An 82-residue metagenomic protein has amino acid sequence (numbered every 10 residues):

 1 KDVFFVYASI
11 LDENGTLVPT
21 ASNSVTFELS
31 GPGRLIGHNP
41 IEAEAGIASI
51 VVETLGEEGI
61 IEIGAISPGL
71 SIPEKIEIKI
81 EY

Functional and structural regions predicted by a protein language model:
K1-P19, V25, I60-A65: Beta-strand-rich structural segments
V3-F5, I47-S49, P73-K75: Intrinsic-disorder/low-complexity, polar/charged segments enriched in Ser/Thr/Lys/Arg/Asp/Glu/Gln
E13, E28-R34, P68-L70: Change "in extracellular beta-sheet-rich domains … of secreted and cell-surface proteins" to "in beta-sheet-rich domains
T20-P32, K75-E77: Short, well-ordered beta-strand segments
S24, H38-N39: Acidic/polar low-complexity surface segments
E28-S30, E53-L55, G64-I66, K79-E81: A structural detector for beta-sheet-dominated domains
P40-E57: Short, hydrophobic beta-strand segments
S71-Y82: Edge beta-strands of extracellular beta-sandwich domains
